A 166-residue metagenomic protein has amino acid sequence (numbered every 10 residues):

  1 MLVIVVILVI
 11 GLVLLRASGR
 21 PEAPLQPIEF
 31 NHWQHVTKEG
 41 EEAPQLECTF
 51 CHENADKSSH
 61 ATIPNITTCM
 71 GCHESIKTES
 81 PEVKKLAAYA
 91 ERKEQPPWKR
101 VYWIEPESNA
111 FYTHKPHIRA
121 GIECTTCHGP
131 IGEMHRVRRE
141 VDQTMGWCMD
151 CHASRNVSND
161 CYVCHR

Functional and structural regions predicted by a protein language model:
M1-R166: Short sequence/structural segments immediately N-terminal
